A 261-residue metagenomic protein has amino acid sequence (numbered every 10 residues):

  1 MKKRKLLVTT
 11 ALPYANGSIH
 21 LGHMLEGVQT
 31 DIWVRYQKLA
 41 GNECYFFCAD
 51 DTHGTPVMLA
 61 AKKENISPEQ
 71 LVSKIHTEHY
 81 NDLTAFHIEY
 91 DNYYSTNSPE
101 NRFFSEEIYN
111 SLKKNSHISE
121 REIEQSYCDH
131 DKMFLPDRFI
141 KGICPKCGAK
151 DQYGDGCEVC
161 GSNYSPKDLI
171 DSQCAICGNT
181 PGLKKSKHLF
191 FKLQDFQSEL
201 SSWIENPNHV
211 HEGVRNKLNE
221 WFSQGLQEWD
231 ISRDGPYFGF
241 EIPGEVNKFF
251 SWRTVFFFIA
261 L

Functional and structural regions predicted by a protein language model:
M1-C48, S95, E100-F104, C147 (+2 more regions): Structured secondary-structure scaffolds
I32, Q70-N81, E107: A non-catalytic, amphipathic alpha-helix used as a structural packing/dimerization or gating element in enzyme scaffolds
E43, E89, I118: Residue-level detector of anion-binding/catalytic polar loops
D50-P56: Short, charge-patterned binding micro-sites
A60-S73: A charged helix-plus-loop insertion that forms the helical arch/lid used to bind and gate nucleic-acid substrates
T77-D91: A glycine-rich helix N-cap at a beta->alpha junction
S116-F190: Cys/His-rich short segments
